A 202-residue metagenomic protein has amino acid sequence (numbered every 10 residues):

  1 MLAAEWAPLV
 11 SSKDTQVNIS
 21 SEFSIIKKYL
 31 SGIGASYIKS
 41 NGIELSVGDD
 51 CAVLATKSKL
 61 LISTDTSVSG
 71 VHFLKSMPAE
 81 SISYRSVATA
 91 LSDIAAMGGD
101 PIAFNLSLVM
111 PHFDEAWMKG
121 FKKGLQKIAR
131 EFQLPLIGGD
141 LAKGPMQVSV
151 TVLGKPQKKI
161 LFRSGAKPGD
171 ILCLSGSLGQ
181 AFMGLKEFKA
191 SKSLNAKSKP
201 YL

Functional and structural regions predicted by a protein language model:
L2-L202: Helix-biased detector of long, well-ordered alpha-helical tracts
